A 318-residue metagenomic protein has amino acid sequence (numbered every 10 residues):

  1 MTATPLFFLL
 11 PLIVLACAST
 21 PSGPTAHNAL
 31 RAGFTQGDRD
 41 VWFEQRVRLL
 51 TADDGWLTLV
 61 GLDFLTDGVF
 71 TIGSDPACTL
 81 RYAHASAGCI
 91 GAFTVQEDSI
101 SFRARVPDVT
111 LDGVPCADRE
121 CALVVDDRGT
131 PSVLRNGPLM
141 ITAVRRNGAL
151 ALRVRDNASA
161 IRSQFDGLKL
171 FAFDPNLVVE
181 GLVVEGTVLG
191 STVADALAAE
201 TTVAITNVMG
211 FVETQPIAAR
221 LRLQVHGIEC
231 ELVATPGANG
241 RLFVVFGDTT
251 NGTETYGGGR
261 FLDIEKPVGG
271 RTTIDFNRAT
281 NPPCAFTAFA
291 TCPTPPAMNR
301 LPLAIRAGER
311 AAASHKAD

Functional and structural regions predicted by a protein language model:
M1-F8: Bacterial N-terminal signal peptides that target proteins for export
L15-A16: C-terminal motif of bacterial Sec signal peptides marking the signal peptidase cleavage site
P21-G33: Short, low-complexity, disordered segments immediately C-terminal to signal peptides in bacterial exported proteins
L59, F64-V133: Forkhead-associated
A85-A87, A92-D98, F211-Y256: Mid-length scaffold segments of soluble, non-membrane domains
G113-R128, E229-R278: An exposed acidic His-Trp-rich patch
R135-V212: Surface-exposed beta-loop interaction hotspot
N251-T253, F261-E265, R271-T273, N277-D318: Extended, aromatic/histidine-rich regions of cofactor-dependent oxidoreductases associated with respiratory
